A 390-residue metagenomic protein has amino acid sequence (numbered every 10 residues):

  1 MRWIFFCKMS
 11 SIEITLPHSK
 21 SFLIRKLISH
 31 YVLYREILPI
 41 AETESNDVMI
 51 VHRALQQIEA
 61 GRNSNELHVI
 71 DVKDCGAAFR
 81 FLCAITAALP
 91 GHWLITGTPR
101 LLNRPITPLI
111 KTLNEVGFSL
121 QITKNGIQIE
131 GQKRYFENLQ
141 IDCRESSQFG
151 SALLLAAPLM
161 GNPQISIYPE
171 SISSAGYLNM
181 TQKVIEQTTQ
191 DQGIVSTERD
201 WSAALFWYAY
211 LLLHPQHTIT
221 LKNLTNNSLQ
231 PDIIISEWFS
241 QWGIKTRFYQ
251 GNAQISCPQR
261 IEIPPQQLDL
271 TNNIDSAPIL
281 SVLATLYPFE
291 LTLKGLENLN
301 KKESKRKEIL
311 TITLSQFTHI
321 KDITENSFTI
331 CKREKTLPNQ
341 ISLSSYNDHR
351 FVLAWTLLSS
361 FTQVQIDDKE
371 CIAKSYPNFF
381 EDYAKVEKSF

Functional and structural regions predicted by a protein language model:
M1-F390: Short, structured segments at the rim of ligand-binding sites
